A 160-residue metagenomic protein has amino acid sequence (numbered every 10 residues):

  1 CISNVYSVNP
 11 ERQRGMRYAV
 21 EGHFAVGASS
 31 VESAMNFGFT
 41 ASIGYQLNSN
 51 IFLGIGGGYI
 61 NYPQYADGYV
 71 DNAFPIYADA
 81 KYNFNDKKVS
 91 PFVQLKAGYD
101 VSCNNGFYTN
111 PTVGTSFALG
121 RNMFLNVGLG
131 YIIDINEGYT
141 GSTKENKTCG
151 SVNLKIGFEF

Functional and structural regions predicted by a protein language model:
C1-R14: Cleavable N-terminal export/targeting peptides
P10-R12, V31-M35, D67-A73, V101-F107 (+1 more regions): Replace "Gram-negative outer membrane beta-barrel proteins" with "bacterial and organellar outer membrane beta-barrel
E11, G44-Q46, K81-N85, D100-S102 (+2 more regions): Structural signature of outer-membrane beta-barrel channels/translocons
R17-A19, S29-K87: Glycine- and aromatic-enriched membrane insertion/assembly motifs of diderm outer-membrane and organelle channel
V20-F24, I55, A78-A80, P91-A97 (+3 more regions): Membrane-embedded beta-strand positions of outer-membrane beta-barrel proteins
F24-S30, Y59-P63, F84-D86, A97-C103 (+2 more regions): Transmembrane beta-strands of outer-membrane beta-barrel pores
N50-L53, K87-P91, F117-L125: Repeated loop/turn-to-beta-strand initiation elements of outer-membrane beta-barrel proteins
Y77, K147-F160: Outer-membrane beta-barrel "beta-signal"
